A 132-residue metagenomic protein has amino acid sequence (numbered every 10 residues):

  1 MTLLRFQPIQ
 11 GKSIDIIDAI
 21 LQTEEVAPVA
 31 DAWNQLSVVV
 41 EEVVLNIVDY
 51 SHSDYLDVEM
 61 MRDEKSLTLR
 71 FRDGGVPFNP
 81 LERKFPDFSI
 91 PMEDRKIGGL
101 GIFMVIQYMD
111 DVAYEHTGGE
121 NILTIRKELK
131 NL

Functional and structural regions predicted by a protein language model:
M1-Q10, I106-L132: Flexible, glycine-/charge-rich segments associated with ATP-binding catalytic modules
M1-V38: Bergerat-fold GHKL ATPase/HATPase_c domain
A30-Y55: Conserved ATP-binding N-box helix of the HATPase_c
Y50-V58, S66, G118: G2-box/ATP-lid motif of Bergerat-fold
R70-I97: Glycine-rich/acidic phosphate-handling loop/turn and adjacent ATP-lid/helix of nucleotide-binding kinase/ATPase domains
D94-M109: Glycine-rich phosphate-binding loop
